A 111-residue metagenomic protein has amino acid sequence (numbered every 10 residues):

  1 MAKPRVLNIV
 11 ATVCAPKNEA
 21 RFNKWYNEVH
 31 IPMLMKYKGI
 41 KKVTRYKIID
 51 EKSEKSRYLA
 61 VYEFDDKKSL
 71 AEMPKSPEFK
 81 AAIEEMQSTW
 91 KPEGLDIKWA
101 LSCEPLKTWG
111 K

Functional and structural regions predicted by a protein language model:
M1-K111: Macromolecular interaction modules
